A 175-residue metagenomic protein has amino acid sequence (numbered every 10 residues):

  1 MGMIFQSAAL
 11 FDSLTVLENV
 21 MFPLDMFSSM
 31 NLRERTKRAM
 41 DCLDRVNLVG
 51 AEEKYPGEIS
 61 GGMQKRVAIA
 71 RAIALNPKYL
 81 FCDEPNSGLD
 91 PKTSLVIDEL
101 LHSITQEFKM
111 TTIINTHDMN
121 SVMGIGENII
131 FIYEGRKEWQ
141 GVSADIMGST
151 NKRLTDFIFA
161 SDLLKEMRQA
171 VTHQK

Functional and structural regions predicted by a protein language model:
L17-D25: Short helical segment in ABC ATPase nucleotide-binding domains corresponding to the A-loop/adjacent helical element
Y55-I59, M63: Conserved ABC ATPase signature
A74-K78: A short, proline-enriched helix->beta-strand linker immediately N-terminal to the Walker B motif in ABC-type P-loop
L80-D83: Catalytic Walker B motif of ABC-type/P-loop ATPase nucleotide-binding domains
P91-T93: Helix N-cap at the start of a conserved alpha-helix in ABC-type nucleotide-binding domains
A144-K175: C-terminal boundary and immediately downstream tail of ABC-type ATPase nucleotide-binding domains
